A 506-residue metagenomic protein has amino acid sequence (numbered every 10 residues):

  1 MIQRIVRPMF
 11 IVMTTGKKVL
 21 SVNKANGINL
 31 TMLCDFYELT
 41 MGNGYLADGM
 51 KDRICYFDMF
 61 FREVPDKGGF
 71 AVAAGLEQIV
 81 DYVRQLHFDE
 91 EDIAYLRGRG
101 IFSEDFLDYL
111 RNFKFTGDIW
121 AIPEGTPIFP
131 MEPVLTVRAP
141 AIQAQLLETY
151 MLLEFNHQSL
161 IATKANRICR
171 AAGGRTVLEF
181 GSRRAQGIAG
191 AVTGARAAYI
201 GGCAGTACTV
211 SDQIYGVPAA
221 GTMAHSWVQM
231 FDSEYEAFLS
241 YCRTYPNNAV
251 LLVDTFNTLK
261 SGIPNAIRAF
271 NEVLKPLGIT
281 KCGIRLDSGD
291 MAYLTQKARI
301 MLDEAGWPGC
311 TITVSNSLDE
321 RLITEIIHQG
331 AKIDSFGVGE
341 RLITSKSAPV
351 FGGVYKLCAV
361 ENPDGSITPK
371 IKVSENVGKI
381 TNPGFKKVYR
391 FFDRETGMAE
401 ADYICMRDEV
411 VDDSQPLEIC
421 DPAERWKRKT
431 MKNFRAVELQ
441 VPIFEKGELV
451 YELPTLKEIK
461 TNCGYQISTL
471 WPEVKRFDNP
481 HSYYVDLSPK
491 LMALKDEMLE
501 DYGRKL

Functional and structural regions predicted by a protein language model:
M1-M13: N-terminal amphipathic/basic-hydrophobic helices that include classical n-h-c signal peptides and signal-anchor
F10-I54, E63-P65, I101-F102, L107-T116 (+6 more regions): Buried, small/hydrophobic-residue-enriched core segments of structured protein domains
T14-R53, F57, R62, K67-G68 (+2 more regions): Gly/Ser/Thr/Ala-enriched C-terminal appendages of enzymes
C55-R111: N-terminal, Lys/Arg-enriched amphipathic/low-complexity engagement segments that precede the first folded domain
G75-Q78, L160, T455, I459: Short amphipathic alpha-helical segments
A94-Y95, T163-R167, G181, K475-S482: Short coil/turn segments at secondary-structure boundaries
A220, I284, I312, D334-F336: Hydrophobic residues within beta-strands of alpha/beta enzymes
H225, S315, G339: Residue-level "edge-of-site" marker
